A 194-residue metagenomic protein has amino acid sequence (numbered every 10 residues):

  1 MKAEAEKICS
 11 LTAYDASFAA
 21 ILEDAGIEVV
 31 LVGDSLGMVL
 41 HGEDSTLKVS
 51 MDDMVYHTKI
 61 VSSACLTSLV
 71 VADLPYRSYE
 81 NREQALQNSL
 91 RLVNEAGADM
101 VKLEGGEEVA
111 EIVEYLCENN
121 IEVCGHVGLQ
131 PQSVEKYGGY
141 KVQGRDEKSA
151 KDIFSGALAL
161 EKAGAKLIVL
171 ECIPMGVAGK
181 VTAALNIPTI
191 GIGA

Functional and structural regions predicted by a protein language model:
M1-A194: Alpha/beta enzyme core
